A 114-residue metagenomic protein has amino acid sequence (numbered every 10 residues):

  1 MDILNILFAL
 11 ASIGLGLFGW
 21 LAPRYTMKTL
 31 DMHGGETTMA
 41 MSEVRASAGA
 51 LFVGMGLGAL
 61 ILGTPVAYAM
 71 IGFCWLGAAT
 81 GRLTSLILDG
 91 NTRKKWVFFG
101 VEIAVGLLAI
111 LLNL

Functional and structural regions predicted by a protein language model:
D2-L21: N-terminal signal-anchor transmembrane alpha helix
L4, T64-G72, K94-K95: Short, aromatic-rich membrane-interface segments at the entry and exit of alpha-helical transmembrane domains
A22-M41: Cytosolic, membrane-interface loops and tails of multi-pass inner-membrane proteins
M39-L60, F73: Core segments of alpha-helical transmembrane spans in multipass integral membrane proteins
A40-V44, F98-N113: Small-residue-rich segments of transmembrane alpha-helices in multi-pass membrane proteins, especially helix faces
A50-G58, T80-R82, I103-G106: Hydrophobic, membrane-inserted alpha-helices
L60-A67, N113-L114: Transmembrane helix interruption/hinge and helix-loop junction motifs
P65, T80-W96: Membrane-helix boundary connector in multi-pass membrane proteins
